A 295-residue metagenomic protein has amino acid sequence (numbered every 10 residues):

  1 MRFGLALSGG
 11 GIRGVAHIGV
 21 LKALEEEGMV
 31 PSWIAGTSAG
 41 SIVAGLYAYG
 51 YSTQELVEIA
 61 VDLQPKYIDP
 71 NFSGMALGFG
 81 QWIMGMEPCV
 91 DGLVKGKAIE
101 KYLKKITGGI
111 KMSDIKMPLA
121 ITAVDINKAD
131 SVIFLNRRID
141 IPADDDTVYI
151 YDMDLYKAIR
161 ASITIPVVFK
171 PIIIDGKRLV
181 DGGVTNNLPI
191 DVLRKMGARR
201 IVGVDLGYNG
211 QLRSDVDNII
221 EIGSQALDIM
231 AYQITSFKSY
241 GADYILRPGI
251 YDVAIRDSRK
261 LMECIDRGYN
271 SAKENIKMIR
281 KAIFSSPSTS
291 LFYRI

Functional and structural regions predicted by a protein language model:
M1-T37, G45-I295: Patatin-like phospholipase
